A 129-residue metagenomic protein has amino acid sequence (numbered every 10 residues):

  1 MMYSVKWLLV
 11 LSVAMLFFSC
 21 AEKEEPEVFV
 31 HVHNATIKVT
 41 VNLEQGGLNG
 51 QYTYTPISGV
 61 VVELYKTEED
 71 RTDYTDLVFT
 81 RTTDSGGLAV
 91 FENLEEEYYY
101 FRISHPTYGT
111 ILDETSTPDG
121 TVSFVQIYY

Functional and structural regions predicted by a protein language model:
M1-C20: Sec-dependent bacterial lipoprotein signal peptides
C20-G46, V122-Y128: Beta-strand-rich domain onsets/edges
K23, S104-Y129: Structured interaction patches on ligand/partner-binding surfaces of diverse proteins
N49-S58: A short beta-turn/strand-edge loop motif at beta-sheet boundaries
V60-E69: Hydrophobic beta-strand segments
E69-L88: Short, acidic Ser/Thr/Gly-rich low-complexity loop/linker segments typical of extracellular and cell-surface proteins
V90-Y98: Short Pro-Gly-centered beta-turn/loop motif in secreted/extracellular proteins
